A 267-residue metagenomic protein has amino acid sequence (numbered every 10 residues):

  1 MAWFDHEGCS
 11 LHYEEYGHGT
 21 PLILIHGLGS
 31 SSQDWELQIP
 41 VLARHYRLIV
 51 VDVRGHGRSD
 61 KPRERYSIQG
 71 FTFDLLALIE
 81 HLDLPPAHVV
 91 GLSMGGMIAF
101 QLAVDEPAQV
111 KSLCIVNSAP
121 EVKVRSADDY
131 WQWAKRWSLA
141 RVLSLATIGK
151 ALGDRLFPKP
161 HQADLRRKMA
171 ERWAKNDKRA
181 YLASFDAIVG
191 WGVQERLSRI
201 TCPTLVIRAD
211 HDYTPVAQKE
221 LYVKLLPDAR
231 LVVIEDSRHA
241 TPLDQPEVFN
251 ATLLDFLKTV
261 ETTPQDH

Functional and structural regions predicted by a protein language model:
E7-E64: Conserved HGGG/HGGXW glycine-rich cap/lid loop of the alpha/beta-hydrolase fold
G70-A87: Conserved acidic catalytic loop of the alpha/beta-hydrolase fold
G91, G95, A99: Gly/Ala-rich beta-loop-alpha elbow adjacent to hydrolase catalytic centers
F100, V104-D105, K111-R141: Flexible "cap/lid" loop of the alpha/beta hydrolase fold
V124-D129, L143-S198: Conserved alpha/beta-hydrolase catalytic His-Asp/Glu region
I200, V206-R208: Short beta-strand/loop motif that positions the catalytic acidic residue of the alpha/beta-hydrolase fold
Y213-Q218: Conserved alpha/beta-hydrolase "acid-adjacent" motif
A229-H267: Catalytic active-site module of serine/aspartate enzymes centered on a nucleophile-bearing elbow/loop
